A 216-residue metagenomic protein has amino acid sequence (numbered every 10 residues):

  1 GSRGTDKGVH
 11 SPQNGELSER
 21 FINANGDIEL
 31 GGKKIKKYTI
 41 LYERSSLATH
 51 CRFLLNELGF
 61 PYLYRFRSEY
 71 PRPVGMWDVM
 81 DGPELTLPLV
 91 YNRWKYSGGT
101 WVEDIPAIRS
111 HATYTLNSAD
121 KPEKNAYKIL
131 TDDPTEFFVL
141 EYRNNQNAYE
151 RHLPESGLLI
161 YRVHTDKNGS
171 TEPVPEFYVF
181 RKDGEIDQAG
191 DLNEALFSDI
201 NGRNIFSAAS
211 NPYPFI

Functional and structural regions predicted by a protein language model:
G1-E155, Y161-N168: Extracellular hydrolytic enzyme modules, especially secreted metalloproteases of the metzincin/thermolysin-like class
T49-H50, G75, P173-I216: Extracytoplasmic Ser/Thr/Pro-rich, glycosylation-prone low-complexity segments
E155-N168, V174-I186: Active/binding-pocket-proximal capping segment
